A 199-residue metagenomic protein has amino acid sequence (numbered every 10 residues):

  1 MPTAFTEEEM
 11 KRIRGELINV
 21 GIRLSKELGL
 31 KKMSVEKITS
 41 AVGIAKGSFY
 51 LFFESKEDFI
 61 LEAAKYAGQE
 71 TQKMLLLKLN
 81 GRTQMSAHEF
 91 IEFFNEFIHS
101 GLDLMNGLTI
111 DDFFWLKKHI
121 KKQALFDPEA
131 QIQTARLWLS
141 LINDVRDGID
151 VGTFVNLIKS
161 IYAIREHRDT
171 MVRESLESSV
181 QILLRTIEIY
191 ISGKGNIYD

Functional and structural regions predicted by a protein language model:
M1-L28, K37, A41: Basic, helix-initiating cap at the start of DNA-binding domains
K11-N19, K31-K32, F52-L76, N80: An amphipathic alpha-helix adjacent to DNA-recognition modules
I13, K56, A63, A67 (+6 more regions): Hydrophobic/aromatic residues within well-ordered alpha-helical segments
V20-L28, E70-K78, L157-R168: Solvent-exposed, amphipathic alpha-helical segments
G43-F53: Short hydrophobic/aromatic patch on the recognition helix
E62, L76-D103: Hydrophobic alpha-helical connector segments
K117-K159, A163, S178-Q181: Amphipathic alpha-helical packing segments from all-alpha helical-bundle domains
R136, S140, S160, I164-D199: C-terminal peripheral helix-coil segments that are non-catalytic and often amphipathic
